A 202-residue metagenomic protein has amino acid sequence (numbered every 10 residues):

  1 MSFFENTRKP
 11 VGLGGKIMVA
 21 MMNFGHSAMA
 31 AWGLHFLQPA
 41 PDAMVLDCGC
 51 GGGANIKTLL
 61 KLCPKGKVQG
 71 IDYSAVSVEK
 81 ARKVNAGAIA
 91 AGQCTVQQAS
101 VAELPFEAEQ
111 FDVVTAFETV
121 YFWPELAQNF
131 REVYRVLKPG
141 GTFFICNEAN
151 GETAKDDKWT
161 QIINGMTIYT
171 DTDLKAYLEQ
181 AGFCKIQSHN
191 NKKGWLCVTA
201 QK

Functional and structural regions predicted by a protein language model:
F4, P10-N23, S27, T142-T199: C-terminal alpha-helical "lid/dimerization" subdomain adjacent to the S-adenosyl-L-methionine
F24-A43, T58: Conserved alpha-helix/loop element of class I SAM-dependent methyltransferases that forms part of the SAM/SAH-binding
L37-P39, L62-C63, A88, L137: A generic alpha-to-beta junction signature in SAM-dependent methyltransferases
D42, L137-T142: Short glycine-dipeptide loop
M44-E103: Class I SAM-dependent methyltransferase SAM/SAH-binding core
A102-V113: A short acidic, Gly/Pro-enriched loop at the edge of an enzyme's catalytic core that lines a small-molecule cofactor
V113-E125: A short SAM/SAH-binding and catalytic strip from SAM-dependent methyltransferases
A127-P139: A short glycine-rich, Lys/Arg-flanked "PGG" loop and its adjoining helix->strand segment in the class I
